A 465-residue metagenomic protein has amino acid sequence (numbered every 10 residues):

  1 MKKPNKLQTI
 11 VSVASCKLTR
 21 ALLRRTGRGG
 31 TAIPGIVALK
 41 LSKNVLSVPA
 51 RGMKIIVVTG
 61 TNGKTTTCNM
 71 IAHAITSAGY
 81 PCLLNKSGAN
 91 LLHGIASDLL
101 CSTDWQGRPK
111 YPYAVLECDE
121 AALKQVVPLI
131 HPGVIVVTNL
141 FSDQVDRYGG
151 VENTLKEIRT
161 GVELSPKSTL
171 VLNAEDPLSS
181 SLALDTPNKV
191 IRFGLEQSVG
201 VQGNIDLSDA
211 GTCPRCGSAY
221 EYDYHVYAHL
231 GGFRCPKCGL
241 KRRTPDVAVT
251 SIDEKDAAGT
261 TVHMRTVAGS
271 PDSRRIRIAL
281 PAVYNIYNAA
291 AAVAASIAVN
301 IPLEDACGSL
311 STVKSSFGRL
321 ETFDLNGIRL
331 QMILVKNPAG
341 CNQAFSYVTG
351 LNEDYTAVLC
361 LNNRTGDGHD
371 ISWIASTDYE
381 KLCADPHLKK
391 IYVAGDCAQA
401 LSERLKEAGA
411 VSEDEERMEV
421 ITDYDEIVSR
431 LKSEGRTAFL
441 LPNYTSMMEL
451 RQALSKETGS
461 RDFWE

Functional and structural regions predicted by a protein language model:
K2-L23, R28-T31, A210, G217 (+4 more regions): ATP-dependent carboxylate-amine ligase
K3-G194, G200-T212: Phosphate-binding loop of NTP-binding sites
V37, T76, D272, I297 (+1 more regions): Short polybasic/polar patches that bind polyanions
M53, S142-I328: Acidic, Mg2+-coordinating active-site environments of NTP-dependent enzymes
T61, A89-N90, S270, V283 (+4 more regions): Short, surface-exposed acidic/glycine-rich loop or hinge patches that mediate macromolecular interfaces
T67-C68, Q125-V126, D146-R147, S181-A183 (+7 more regions): Short glycine-/acidic-enriched loop or helix-start segments at secondary-structure transitions that form or flank
I71, I75, I95-L99, A289-V299 (+1 more regions): Buried hydrophobic packing segments
P81-L83, I191, R274, E416-E419: Structural signal for short hydrophobic segments within the conserved structured cores of catalytic domains across
